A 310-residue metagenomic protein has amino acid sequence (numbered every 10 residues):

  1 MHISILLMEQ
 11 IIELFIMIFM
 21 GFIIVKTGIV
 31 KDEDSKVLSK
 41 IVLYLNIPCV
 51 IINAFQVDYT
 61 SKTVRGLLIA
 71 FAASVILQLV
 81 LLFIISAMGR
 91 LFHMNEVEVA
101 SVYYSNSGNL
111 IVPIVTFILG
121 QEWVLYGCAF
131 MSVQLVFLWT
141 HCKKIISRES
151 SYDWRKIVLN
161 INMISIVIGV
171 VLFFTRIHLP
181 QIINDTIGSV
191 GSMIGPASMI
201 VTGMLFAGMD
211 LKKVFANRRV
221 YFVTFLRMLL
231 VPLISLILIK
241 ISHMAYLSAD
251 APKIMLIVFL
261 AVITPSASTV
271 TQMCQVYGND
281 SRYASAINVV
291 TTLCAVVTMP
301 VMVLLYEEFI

Functional and structural regions predicted by a protein language model:
M1-I310: Alpha-helical transmembrane segments of multi-pass small-molecule/ion transporters
